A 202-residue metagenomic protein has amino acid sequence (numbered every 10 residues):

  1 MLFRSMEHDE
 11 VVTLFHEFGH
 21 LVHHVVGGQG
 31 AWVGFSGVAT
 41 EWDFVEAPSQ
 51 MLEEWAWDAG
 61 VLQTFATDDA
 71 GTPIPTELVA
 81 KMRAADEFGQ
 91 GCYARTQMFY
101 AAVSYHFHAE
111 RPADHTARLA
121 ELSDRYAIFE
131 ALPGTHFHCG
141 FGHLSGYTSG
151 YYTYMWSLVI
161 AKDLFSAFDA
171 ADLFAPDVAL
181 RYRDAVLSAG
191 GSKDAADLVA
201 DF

Functional and structural regions predicted by a protein language model:
M1, L14-Q29, S36-V38, W42-F44 (+2 more regions): C-terminal, non-catalytic "cap/extension" segments appended to globular domains
M1-E10: Juxtacatalytic substrate-recognition/specificity segment
E7, V61-L62: Short conserved micro-motifs at the rims of enzyme active sites and ligand-binding pockets
